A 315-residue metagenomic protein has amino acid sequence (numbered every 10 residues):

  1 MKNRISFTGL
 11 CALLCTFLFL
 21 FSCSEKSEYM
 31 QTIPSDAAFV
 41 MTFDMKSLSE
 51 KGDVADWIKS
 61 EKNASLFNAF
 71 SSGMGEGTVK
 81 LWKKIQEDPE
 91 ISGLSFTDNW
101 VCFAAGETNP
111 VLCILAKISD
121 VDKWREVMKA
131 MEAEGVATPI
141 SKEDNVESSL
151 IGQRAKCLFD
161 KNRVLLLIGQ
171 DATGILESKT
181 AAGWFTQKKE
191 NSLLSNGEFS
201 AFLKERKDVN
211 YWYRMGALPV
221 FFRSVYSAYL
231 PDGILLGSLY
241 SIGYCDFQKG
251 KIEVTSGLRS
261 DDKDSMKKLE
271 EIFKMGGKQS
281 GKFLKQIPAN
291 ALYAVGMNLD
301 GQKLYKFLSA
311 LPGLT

Functional and structural regions predicted by a protein language model:
M1-C11: Bacterial N-terminal signal peptides that target proteins for export
C11-L20: Bacterial N-terminal signal peptides
A12, K51, S238-S241: Residue-level detector of transmembrane insertion/anchoring sites
C23-G152, E190-L236, G250-T315: Structural boundary/hinge residues at secondary-structure and domain interfaces
V136-S141, A155-D160, G243-C245: Short, exposed beta-strand/loop patches in secreted or surface proteins that constitute
S148-W184, V295: A short, solvent-exposed beta-edge/loop patch
G174-Q187, K267-M275: Extended macromolecule-engaging scaffold surfaces, prototypically the DNA polymerase sliding clamp/PCNA/9-1-1 ring
